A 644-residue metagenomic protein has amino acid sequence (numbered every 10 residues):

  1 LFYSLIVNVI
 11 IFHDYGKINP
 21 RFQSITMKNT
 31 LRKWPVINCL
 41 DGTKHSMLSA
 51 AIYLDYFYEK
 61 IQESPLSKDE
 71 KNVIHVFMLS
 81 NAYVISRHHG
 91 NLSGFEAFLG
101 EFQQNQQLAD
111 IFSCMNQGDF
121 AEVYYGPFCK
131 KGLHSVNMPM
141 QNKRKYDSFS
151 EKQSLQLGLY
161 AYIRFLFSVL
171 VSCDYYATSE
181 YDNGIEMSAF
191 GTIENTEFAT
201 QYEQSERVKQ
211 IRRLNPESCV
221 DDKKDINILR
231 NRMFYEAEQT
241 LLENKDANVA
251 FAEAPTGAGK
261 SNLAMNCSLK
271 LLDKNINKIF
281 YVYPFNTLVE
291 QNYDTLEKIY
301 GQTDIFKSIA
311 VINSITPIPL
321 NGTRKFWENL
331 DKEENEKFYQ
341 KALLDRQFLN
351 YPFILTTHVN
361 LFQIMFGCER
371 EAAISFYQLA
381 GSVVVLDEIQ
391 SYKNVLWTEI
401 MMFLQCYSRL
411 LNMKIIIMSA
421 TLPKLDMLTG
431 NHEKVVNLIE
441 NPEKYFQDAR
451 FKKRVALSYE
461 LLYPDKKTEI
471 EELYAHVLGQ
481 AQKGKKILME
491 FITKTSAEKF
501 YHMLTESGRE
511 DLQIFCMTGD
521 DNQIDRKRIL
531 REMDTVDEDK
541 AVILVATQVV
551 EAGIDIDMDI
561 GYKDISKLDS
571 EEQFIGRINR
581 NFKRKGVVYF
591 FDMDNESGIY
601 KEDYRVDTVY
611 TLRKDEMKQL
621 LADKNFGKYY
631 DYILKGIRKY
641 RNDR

Functional and structural regions predicted by a protein language model:
K68-V220: N-terminal accessory nucleic-acid engagement/regulatory domains that precede and modulate ATP-driven motor cores
D246-S268: Walker A/P-loop
A252-A258, E388-L428: Conserved helicase ATPase motor motifs in RecA-like P-loop NTPase domains
N277-Y300, N313-T316: Conserved Walker A/P-loop ATP-binding site and its immediately adjacent core in helicase/helicase-like ATPase domains
T303-F366: Inter-Walker segment of RecA-like/P-loop motor cores
V311-G322, I492-T495, I514-L530, T547-E551: Conserved helicase motor
S408, E471-G484, E490, T495-R509 (+4 more regions): C-terminal helicase lobe and adjacent C-terminal extensions/tails of nucleic-acid helicase motors
T421-Q480: Interdomain hinge/linker at the junction between the two RecA-like core domains of SF2 helicases
